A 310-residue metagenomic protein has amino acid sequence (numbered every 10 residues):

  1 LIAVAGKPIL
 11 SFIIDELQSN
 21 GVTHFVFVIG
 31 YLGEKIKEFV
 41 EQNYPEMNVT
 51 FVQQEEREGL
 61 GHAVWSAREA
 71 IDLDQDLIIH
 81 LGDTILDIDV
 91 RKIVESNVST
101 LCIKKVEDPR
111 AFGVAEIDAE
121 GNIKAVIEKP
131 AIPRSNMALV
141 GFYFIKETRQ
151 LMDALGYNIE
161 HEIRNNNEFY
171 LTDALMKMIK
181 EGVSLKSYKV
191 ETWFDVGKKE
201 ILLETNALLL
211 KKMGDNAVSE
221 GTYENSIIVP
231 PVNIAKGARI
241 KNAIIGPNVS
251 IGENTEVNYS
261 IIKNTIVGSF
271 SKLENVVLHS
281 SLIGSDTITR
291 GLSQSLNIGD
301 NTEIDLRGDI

Functional and structural regions predicted by a protein language model:
L1, A115-I117, S187: A structural signal for short hydrophobic beta-strand segments in well-ordered beta-sheet cores
I2-A3, K7-L81, V90-K92, S293 (+2 more regions): Conserved N-terminal catalytic core of the sugar/cofactor nucleotidyltransferase
V26-G30, I103, I266, L282: Short internal beta-strands
I36-V40, L151, L155, T205: Hydrophobic packing residues within well-ordered alpha-helices of enzyme cores
N48-T50, N122, S184-K186: Conserved beta-strand segments of alpha/beta enzyme cores
E56-R57, G82-I85, V106, W193: Short glycine-rich anion-binding loops that position phosphate/pyrophosphate groups of nucleotides and phosphorylated
I85-E162: Conserved core of the sugar-phosphate nucleotidyltransferase
Y157-I310: Left-handed beta-helix
